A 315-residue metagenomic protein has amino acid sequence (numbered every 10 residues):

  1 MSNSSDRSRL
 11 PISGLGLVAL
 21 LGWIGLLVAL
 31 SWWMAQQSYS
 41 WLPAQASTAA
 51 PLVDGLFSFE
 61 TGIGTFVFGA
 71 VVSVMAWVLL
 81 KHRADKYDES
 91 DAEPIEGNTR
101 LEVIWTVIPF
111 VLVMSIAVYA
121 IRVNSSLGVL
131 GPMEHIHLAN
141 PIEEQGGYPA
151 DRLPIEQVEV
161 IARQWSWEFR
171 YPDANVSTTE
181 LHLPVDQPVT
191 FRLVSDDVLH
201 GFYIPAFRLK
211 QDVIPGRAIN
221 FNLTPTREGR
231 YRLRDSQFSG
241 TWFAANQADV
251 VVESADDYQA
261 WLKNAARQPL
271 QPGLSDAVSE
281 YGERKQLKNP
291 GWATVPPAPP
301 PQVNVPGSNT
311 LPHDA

Functional and structural regions predicted by a protein language model:
M1-V67, V71: Hydrophobic alpha-helical segments
L10, S31-S58, L79-A315: Non-transmembrane, membrane-proximal soluble domains of secreted or membrane proteins
F66-V74, I108-S115: Residue-level signal for the membrane-embedded core of alpha-helical transmembrane segments, especially mid-helix
